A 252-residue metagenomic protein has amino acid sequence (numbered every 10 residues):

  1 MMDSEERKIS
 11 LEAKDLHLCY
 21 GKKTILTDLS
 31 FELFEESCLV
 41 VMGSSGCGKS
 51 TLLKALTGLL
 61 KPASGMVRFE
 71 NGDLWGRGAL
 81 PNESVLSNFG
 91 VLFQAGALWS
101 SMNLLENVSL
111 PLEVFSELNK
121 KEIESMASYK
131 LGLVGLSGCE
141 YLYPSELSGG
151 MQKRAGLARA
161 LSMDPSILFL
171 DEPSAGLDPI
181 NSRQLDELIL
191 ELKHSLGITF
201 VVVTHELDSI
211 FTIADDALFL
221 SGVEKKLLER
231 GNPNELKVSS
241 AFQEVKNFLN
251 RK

Functional and structural regions predicted by a protein language model:
T57: Helix-to-loop junction immediately C-terminal to a conserved catalytic motif
G65-G76: Conserved ABC transporter NBD signature motif
L74-G90, K120, L236-S240: ABC ATPase NBD coupling module
K120-G138: Conserved ABC ATPase "signature" region
Y143-L147, M151: Conserved ABC ATPase signature
S162-S166: A short, proline-enriched helix->beta-strand linker immediately N-terminal to the Walker B motif in ABC-type P-loop
L168-D171: Catalytic Walker B motif of ABC-type/P-loop ATPase nucleotide-binding domains
